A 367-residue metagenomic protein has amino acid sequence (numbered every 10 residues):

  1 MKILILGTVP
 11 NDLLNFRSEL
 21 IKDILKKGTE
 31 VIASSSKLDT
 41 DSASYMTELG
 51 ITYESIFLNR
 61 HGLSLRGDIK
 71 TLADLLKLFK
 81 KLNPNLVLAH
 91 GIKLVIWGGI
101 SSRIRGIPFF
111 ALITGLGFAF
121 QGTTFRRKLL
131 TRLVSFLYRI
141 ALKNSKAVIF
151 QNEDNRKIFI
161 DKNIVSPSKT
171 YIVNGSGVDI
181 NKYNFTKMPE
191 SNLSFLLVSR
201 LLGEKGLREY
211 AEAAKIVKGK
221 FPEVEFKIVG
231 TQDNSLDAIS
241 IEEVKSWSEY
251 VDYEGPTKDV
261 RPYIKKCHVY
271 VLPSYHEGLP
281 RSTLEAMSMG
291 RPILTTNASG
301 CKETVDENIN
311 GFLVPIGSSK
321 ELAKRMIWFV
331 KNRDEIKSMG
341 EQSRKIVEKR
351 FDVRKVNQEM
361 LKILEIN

Functional and structural regions predicted by a protein language model:
S34-T40, V198, E225-I239: Glycosyltransferase donor-sugar binding loop
E54, S135-F185: Donor nucleotide-sugar binding/catalytic pocket of nucleotide-sugar-dependent glycosyltransferases
L63-R66, I160-D161, N174-N192, P262 (+1 more regions): Acidic anion/phosphate-binding donor-loop and adjacent secondary structure in glycosyltransferase catalytic cores
K187-K205, A211-A214, K227: Conserved donor-binding/catalytic core segment of Leloir-type glycosyltransferases
P256, Y275: Aromatic "clamp/platform" in nucleotide-sugar-dependent glycosyltransferases that forms part of the donor/acceptor
P292-T295, V305: Short hydrophobic beta-strand element within catalytic cores of glycosyltransferases and related nucleotide-activated
E307-N308, F312-S319, W328-R333: Conserved acidic donor-binding segment of nucleotide-sugar-dependent glycosyltransferases
E321, W328, E335-K349, V356-K362: A short, well-ordered alpha-helix in the C-terminal region of glycosyltransferases
